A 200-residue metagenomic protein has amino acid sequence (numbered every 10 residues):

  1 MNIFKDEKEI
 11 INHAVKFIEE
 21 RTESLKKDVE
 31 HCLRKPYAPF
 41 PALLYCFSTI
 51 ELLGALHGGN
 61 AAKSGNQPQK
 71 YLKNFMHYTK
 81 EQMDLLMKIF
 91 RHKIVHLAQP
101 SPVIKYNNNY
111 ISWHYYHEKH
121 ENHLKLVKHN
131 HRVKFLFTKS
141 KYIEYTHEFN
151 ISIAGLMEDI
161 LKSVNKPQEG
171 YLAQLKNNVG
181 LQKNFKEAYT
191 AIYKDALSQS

Functional and structural regions predicted by a protein language model:
M1-N2, D6-H13, N60-K70, T79 (+2 more regions): Alpha-helix capping and helix-coil boundary motifs
M1-P39: Charged alpha-helical initiation segments
E20, F40, K63, E81-Q82 (+1 more regions): Residue-level detector of secondary-structure boundary/capping sites
E23, K27, S48-E51, I151 (+2 more regions): Generic structural signal for well-ordered, non-membrane alpha-helices
L25-N74: Short, contiguous, well-structured surface segments enriched in hydrophobic/aromatic residues
Y78-S200: Acidic, Ser/Thr/Gly/Pro-rich intrinsically disordered interaction regions
